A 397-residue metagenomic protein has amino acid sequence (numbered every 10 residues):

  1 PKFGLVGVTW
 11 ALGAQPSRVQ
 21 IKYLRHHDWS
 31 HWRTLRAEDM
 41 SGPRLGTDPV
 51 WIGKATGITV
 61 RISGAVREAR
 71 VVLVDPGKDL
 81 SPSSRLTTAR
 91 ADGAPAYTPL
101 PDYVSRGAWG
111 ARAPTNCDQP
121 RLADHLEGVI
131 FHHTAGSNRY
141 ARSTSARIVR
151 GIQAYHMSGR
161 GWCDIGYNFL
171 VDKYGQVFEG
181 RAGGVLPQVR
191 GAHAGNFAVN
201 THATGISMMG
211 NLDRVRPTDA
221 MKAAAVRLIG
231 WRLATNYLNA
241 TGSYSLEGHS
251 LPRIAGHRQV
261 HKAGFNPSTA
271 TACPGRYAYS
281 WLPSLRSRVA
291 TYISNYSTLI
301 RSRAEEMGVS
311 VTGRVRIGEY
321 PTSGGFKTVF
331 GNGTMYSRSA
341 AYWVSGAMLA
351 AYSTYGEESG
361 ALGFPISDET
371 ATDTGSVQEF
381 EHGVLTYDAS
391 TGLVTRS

Functional and structural regions predicted by a protein language model:
P1-K2, G13, S17-L73: Beta-sandwich interaction modules
F3-L5, P16-R18, A55-G57, L126-G128 (+8 more regions): Extracellular structured ligand-interaction cores
G7-A11: Short edge beta-strand/loop segments characteristic of extracellular beta-sandwich folds
V66-T134, D172-N295: Basic/polar, cationic surfaces and motifs that engage anionic cell-wall and phosphate/carboxylate ligands
A123-G159: Active-site acidic/histidine clusters and adjacent loop/turn architecture that either coordinate catalytic ions
D124, A141-V149, W162, V199 (+3 more regions): Solvent-exposed, acidic/flexible segments
Y292-S397: Extended, compositionally biased repeat/scaffold regions that form elongated interaction surfaces
